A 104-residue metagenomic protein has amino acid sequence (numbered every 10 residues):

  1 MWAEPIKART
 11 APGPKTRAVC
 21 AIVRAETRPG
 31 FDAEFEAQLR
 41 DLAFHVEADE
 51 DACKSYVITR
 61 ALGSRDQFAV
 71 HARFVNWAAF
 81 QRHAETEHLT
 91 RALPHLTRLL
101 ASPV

Functional and structural regions predicted by a protein language model:
M1-A18, V57-D66, A92-V104: Glycine-rich beta-strand-turn "strand-cap" elements at beta-sheet edges
W2, H45-C53, R73-V104: An amphipathic, aromatic/His-enriched active-site/gating alpha helix that lines ligand/cofactor pockets
R9, I22-A25, D49: Compositionally biased, intrinsically disordered low-complexity segments
A18-E26, S55-A84: Short, well-ordered beta-strand segments in beta-rich or mixed alpha/beta enzyme and ligand-binding folds
E26-A37: Short, surface-exposed ligand-recognition loops at beta-strand->loop->(often short) alpha-helix junctions that present
L42: Predominantly soluble domains enriched in secretory-pathway, periplasmic, or organellar proteins
